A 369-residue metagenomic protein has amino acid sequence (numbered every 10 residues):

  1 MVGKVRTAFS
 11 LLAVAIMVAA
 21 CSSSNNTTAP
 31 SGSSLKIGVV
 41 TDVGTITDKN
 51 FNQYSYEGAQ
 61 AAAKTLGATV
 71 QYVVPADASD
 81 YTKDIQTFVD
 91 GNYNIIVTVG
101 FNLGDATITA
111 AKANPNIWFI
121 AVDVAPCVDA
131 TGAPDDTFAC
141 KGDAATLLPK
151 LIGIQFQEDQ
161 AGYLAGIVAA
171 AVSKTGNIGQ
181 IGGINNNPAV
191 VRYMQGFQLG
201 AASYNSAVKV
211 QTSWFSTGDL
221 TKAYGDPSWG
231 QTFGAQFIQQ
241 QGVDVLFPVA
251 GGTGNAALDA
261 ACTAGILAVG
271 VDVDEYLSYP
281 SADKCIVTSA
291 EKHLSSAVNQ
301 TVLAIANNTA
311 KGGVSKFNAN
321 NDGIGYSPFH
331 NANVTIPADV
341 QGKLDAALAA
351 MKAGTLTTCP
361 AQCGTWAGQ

Functional and structural regions predicted by a protein language model:
M1-L11: Bacterial N-terminal signal peptides that target proteins for export
A8, T28-A29: N-terminal compositionally biased, intrinsically disordered segments and leader/signal-like regions
M17-A20: C-terminal motif of bacterial Sec signal peptides marking the signal peptidase cleavage site
S22-S24: Bacterial signal peptide processing site
A29-Q369: A residue-level marker of the well-folded mature domains of exported/periplasmic proteins
